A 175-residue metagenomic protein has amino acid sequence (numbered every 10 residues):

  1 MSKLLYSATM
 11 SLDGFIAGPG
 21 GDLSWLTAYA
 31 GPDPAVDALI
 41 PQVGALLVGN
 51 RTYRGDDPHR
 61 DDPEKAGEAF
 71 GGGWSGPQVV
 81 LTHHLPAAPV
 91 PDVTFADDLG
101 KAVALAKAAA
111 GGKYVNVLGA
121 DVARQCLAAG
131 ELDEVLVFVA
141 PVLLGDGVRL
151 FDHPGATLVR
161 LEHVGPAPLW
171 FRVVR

Functional and structural regions predicted by a protein language model:
M1-R175: Enzymes that bind and transform nitrogen-containing heteroaromatic metabolites
